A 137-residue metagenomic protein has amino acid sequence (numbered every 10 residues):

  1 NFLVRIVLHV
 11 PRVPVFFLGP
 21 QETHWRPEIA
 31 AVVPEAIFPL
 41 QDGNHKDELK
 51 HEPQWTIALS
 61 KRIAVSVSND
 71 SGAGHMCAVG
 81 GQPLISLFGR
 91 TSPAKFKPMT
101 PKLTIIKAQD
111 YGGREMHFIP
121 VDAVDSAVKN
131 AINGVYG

Functional and structural regions predicted by a protein language model:
N1-R90: Donor-binding and catalytic core of enzymes assembling or modifying cell-surface/extracellular glycoconjugates
F38-L40, H75-G137: Nucleotide-sugar donor-binding patch of glycosyltransferase catalytic domains
